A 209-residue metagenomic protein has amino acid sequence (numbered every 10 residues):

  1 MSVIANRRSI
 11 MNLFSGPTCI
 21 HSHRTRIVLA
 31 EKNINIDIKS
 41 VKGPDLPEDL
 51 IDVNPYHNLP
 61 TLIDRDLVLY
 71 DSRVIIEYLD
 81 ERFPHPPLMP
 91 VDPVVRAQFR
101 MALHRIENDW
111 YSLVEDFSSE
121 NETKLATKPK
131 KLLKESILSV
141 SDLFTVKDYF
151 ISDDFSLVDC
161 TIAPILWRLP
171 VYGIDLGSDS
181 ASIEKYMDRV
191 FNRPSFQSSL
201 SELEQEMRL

Functional and structural regions predicted by a protein language model:
M1-S141, D148: GST-like domain detector, emphasizing the conserved glutathione-binding G-site in the N-terminal thioredoxin-like
G16, L157, L203: Short, solvent-exposed turn/loop segments enriched in Gly/Ser/Thr/Pro and often Arg
N33-N35, Y111, L169-G177: Short helix-capping/linker segments at secondary-structure and domain boundaries
P90, K128, I174-S180: Structural helix-adjacent loops and short alpha-helical linkers that scaffold large soluble proteins
F150-L176, E184-V190, L200: GST superfamily/GST-like fold recognition
R193: C-terminal active-site-capping segments
E204-L209: Carbohydrate-binding/catalytic loop surfaces
